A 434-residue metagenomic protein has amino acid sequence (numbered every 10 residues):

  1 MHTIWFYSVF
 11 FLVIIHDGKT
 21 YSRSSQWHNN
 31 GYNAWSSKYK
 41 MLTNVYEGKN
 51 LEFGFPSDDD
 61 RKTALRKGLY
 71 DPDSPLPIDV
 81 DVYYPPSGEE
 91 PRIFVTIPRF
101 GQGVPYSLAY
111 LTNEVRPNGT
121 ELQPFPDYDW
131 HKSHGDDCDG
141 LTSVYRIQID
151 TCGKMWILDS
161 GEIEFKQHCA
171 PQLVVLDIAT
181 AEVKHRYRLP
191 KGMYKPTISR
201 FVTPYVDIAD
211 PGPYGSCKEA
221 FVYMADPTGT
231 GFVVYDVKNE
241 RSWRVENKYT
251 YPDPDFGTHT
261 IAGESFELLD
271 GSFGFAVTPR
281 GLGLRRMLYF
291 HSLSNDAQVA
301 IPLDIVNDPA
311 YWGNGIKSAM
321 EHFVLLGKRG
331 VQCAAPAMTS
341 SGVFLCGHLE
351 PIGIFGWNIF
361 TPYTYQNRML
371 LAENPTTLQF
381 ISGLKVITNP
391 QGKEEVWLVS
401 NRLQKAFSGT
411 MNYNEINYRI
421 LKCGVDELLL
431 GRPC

Functional and structural regions predicted by a protein language model:
H2-T20, L173: Cleavable N-terminal signal peptides of Sec/SRP-targeted secreted and luminal proteins
S25-Y106, Y145-R146: Beta-strand-rich domains and repeat architectures in extracellular enzymes and scaffolds, especially beta-propellers
K38-D71, G119-D139, V183-S199, S242-E267 (+4 more regions): Surface-exposed loop and turn segments in beta-propeller and other repeat-based domains that flank or scaffold
D71-E90, H134-M155, M193-V222, Y251-M287 (+3 more regions): Beta-rich, blade/repeat-based domains predominating in secreted/periplasmic proteins but also intracellular
L76, S107-E164, Y187-G192: Blade-loop segments of beta-propeller domains
Y106-R116, A170-E182, F232-E240, N412-L428: Beta-propeller blade signature
L111-P117, A179, V237-W243, I301-N314 (+2 more regions): Short loop/turn segments immediately following beta-strands, especially the blade-tip and inter-blade linker loops
I381-C434: Blade-level signature of beta-propeller repeat domains, shared across WD40, Kelch, NHL, RCC1 and BNR/Asp-box propellers
